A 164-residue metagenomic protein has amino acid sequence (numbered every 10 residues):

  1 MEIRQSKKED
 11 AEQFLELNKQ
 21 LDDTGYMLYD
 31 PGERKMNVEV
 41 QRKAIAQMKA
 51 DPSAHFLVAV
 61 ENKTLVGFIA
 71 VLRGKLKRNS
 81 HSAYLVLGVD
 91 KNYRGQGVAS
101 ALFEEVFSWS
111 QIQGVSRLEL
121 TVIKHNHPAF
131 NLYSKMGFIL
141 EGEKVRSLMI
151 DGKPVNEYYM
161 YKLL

Functional and structural regions predicted by a protein language model:
E2-E16: A short beta-loop-alpha structural element at the N-terminal edge of CoA-dependent acyl/N-acetyltransferase catalytic
K8-A11, T24, L28-N92, F103-E104 (+1 more regions): Acetyl-CoA-dependent GNAT
T64-G67, P128, P154: Glycine-rich acetyl-CoA-binding "A-motif" of GNAT/NAT acetyltransferases
G97: Conserved G/P- and acidic residue-centered "switch" motifs that form tight phosphate/ATP-binding loops in soluble
F103, S110-T121: Conserved GNAT acetyl-CoA-binding A-motif
E119-I123, S134, I139-V155: Conserved catalytic-core motifs of GNAT/GCN5-like acyltransferases
V155-L164: Terminal substrate-recognition subdomain of acyl/acetyltransferases
